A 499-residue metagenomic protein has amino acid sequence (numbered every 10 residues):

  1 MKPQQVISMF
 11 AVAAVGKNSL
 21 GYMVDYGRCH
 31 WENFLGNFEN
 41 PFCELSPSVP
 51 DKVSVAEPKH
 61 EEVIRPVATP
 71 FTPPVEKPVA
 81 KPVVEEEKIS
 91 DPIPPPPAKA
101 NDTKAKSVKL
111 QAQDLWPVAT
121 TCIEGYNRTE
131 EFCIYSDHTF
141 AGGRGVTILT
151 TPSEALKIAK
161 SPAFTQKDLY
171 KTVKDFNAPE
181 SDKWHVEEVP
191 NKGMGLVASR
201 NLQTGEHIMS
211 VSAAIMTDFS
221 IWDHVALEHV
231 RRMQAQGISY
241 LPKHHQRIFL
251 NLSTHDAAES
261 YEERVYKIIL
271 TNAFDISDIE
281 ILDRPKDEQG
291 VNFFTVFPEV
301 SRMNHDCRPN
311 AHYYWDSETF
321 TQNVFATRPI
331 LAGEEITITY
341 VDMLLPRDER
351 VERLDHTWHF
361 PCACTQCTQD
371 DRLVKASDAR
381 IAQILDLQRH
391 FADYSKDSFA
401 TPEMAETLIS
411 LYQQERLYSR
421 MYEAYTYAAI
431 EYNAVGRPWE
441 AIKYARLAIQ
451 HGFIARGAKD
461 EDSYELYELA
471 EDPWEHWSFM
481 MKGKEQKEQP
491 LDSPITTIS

Functional and structural regions predicted by a protein language model:
K2-T204, N272-I279, P285-K286, W439-L447 (+1 more regions): Accessory low-complexity/Zn-finger-associated flanking regions of SET/PR-domain chromatin methyltransferases
V75-P82, P285, F294-K443, Q450 (+1 more regions): C-terminal SET catalytic tail plus cysteine-rich post-SET Zn-binding segment of SAM-dependent SET-domain
S153-K157, E228-A235, E352, A379-A382 (+4 more regions): Polar/charged alpha-helical tracts
E188-A226, N323-L344: Conserved SET/PR-domain catalytic core that frames the SAM/AdoMet-binding pocket
S210-N310, T357, A363-Q366: Catalytic cores of histone-lysine modification enzymes
A213, D218, V225-R231, Q236 (+2 more regions): Long, contiguous alpha-helical scaffold regions
I248-Y266, D378-K396, I449, I454 (+1 more regions): A broadly tuned preference for mixed-charge, low-complexity surface segments
